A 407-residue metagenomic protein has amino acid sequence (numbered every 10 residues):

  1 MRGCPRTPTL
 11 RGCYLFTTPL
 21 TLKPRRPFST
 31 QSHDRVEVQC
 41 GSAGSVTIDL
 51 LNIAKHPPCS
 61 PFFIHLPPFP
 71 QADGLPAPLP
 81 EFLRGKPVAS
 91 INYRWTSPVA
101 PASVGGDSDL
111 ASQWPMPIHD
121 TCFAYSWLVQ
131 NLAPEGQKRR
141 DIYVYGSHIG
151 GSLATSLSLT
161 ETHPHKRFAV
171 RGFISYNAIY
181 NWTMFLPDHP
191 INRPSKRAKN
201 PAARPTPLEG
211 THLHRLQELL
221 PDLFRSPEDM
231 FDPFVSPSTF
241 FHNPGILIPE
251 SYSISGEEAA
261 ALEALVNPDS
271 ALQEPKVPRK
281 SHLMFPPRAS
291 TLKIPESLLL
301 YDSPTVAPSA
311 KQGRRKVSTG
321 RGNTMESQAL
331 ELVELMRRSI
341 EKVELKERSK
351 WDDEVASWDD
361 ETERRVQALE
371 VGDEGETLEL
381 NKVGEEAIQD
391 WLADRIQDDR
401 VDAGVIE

Functional and structural regions predicted by a protein language model:
M1-G44, E407: N-terminal mitochondrial targeting presequence
Q39-G85, Y93-G105, A307-R321: Short, surface-exposed "cap/lid" segments of acyl-processing enzymes
S60-P67, R140-Y145, R171-I174, I294-Y301 (+1 more regions): Hydrophobic beta-strand segments of well-ordered beta-sheets in folded domains
D109-P134: Alpha/beta-hydrolase active-site loop
Q113-D120, M325-L332, L380-G384: Phosphate/oxyanion-binding active-site loops and adjacent basic polyanion-contact surfaces
P134, R139-P207: Primarily recognizes the serine-hydrolase "nucleophile elbow" in alpha/beta-hydrolase and SGNH/GDSL folds
R193-E363: Serine-hydrolase catalytic core
D352, E370-E407: Catalytic active-site module of serine/aspartate enzymes centered on a nucleophile-bearing elbow/loop
